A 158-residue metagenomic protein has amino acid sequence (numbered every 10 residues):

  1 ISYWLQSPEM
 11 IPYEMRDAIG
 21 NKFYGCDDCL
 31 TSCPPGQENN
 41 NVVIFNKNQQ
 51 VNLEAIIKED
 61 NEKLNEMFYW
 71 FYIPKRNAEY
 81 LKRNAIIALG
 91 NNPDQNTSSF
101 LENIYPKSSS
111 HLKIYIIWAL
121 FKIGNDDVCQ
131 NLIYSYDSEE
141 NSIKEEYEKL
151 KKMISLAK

Functional and structural regions predicted by a protein language model:
I1-G25, R76: Ferredoxin-like iron-sulfur electron-transfer modules
I1-S2, Y24, D28-N46: Iron-sulfur cluster-binding cysteine motifs and their immediate structural context in ferredoxin-like electron-transfer
Q37-F45, E140, E146, L150: Alpha-helical scaffold segments
V43-K58, W70: Extended alpha-helical surfaces
Q50-E54, K63-F68, D94-P106, N125-D137 (+1 more regions): Amphipathic alpha-helical scaffolding segments comprising HEAT/armadillo-like alpha-solenoid repeats
K58-A88, N92, N96-T97, I104 (+1 more regions): Iron-sulfur-cluster electron-transfer modules
A78, S108-S109, E139-I143: Short inter-helical turns and helix N-cap capping residues of alpha-solenoid HEAT/ARM repeat scaffolds
K82-N92, K113-I123, E145-A157: Structural detector for internal amphipathic alpha-helices that build alpha-solenoid repeat scaffolds
